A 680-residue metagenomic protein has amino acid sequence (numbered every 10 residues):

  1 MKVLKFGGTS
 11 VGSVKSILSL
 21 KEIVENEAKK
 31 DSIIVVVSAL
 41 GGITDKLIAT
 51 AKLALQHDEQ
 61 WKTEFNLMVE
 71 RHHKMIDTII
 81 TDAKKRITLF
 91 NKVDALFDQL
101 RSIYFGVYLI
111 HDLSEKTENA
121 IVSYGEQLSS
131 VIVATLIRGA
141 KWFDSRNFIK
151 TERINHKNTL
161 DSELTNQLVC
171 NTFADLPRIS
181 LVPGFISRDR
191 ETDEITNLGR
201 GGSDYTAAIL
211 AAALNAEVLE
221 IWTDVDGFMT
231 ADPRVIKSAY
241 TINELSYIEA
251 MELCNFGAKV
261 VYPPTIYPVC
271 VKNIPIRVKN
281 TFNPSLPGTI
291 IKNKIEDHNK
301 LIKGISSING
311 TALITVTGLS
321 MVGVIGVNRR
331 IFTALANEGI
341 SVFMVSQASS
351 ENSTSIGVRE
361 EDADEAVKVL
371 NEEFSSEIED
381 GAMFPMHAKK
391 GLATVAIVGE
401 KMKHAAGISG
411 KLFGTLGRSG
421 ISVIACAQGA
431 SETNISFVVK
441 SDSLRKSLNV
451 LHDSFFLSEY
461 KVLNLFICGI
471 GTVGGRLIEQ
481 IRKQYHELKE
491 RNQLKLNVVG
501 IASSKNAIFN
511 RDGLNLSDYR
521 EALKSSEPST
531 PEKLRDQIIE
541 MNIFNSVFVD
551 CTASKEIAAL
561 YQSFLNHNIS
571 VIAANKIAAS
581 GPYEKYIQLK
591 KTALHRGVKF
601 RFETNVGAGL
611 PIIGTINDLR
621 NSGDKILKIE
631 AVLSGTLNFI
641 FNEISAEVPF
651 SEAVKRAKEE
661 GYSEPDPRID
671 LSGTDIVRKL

Functional and structural regions predicted by a protein language model:
M1-I266: Nucleotide/pyrophosphate-binding catalytic subdomain
S38-G41, V93-F97, S546-A558, A578-A579 (+1 more regions): N-terminal glycine-rich "phosphate-gripper" loop used for MgATP/nucleotide binding and carboxylate activation
Y247-F282, L448, Q480: Phosphate/diphosphate-binding loops
S285-E479, Q484: A conserved regulatory-domain signal marking ACT and ACT-like small-molecule sensing domains and adjacent regulatory
N464-I470, G474-N566: N-terminal glycine-/serine-/threonine-rich beta1-alpha1-beta2 phosphate-ribose binding loop of Rossmann-like
S554-H567, K576-L619: Rossmann-fold NAD(P)-binding glycine/threonine-rich loop
T615-R678: Conserved anion/nucleotide-ligand pocket segment
